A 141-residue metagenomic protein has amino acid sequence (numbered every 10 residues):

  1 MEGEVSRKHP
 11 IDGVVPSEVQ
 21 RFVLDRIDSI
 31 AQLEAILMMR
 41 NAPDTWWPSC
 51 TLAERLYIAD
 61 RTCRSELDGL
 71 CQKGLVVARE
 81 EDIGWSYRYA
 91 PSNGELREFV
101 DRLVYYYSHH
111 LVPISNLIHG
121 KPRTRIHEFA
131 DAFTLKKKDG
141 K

Functional and structural regions predicted by a protein language model:
E2-D12, D82, R88-S92, D131 (+1 more regions): Long, charge-rich, low-complexity intrinsically disordered regions
V5-E34: Short alpha-helical segments that sit at the start of domains
D25-S29, R40-T45: Short helix-capping/hinge SLiMs at alpha-helix to coil transitions
R26-D28, E80-L103: Short, cationic-aromatic polyanion-contact patches
A35, P48-R55: A short acidic, leucine-rich amphipathic alpha-helix
Y57-K73: Short amphipathic alpha-helical interaction segments
C71-I83: A short, conserved structural fragment
S108-K141: Exposed, interaction-prone assembly regions rather than primary DNA-binding/catalytic cores
